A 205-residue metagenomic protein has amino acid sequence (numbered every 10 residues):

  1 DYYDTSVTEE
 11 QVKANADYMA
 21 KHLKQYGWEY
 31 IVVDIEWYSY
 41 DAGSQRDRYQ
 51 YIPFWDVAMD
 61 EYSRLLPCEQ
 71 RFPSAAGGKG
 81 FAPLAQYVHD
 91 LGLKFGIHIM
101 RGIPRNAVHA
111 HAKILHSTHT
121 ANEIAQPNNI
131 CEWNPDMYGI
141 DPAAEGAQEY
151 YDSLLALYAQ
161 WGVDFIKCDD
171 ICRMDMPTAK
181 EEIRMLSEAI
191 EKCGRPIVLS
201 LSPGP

Functional and structural regions predicted by a protein language model:
D1-S6: An acidic-aromatic substrate-binding cleft motif
V7-Q11, A76, G146, P177-T178: Alpha-helix N-cap and loop-to-helix initiation/capping positions
N15, M19-R173: Aromatic-lined carbohydrate-binding/catalytic grooves of carbohydrate-active enzymes
A82-A85, H89, T178-P205: Active-site-proximal helices and loops of the catalytic beta/alpha 8
